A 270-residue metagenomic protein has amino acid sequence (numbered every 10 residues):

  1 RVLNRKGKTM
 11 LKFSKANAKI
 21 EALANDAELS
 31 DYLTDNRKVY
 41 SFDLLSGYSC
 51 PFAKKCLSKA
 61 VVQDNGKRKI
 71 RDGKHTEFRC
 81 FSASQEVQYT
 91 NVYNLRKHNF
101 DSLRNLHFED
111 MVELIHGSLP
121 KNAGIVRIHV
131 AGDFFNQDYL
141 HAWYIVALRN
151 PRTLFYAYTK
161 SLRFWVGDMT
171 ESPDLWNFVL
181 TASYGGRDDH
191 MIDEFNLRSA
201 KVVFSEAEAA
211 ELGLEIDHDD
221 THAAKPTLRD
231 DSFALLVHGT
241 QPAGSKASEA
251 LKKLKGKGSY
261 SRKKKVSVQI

Functional and structural regions predicted by a protein language model:
V2-I270: Class I S-adenosyl-L-methionine
